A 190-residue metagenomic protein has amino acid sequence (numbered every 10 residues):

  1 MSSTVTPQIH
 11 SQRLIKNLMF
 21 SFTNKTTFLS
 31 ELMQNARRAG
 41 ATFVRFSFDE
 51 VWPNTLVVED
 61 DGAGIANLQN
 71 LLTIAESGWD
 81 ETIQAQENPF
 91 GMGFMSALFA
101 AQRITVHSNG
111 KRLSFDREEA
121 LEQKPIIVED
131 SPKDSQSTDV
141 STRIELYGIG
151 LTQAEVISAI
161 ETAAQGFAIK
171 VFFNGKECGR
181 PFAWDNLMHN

Functional and structural regions predicted by a protein language model:
M1-A41, L68-T73: Bergerat-fold GHKL ATPase/HATPase_c domain
S2-P7, R37, K124-N190: N-terminal assembly/transducer modules of large multi-domain enzymes, emphasizing dimerization/partner-binding
T23-F28, A66, M92, L151-E155: Charged, alpha-helix-enriched surfaces in structured cytosolic catalytic cores of large nucleotide-utilizing machines
T42-D49: A conserved short beta-strand within the histidine kinase catalytic ATPase domain
F43, T55, R103-T105, R112 (+1 more regions): Structural motif
D49-L56: Short beta-strand-loop-beta element adjacent to the nucleotide/active-site pocket used for signaling
D60: Acidic ATP/Mg2+-coordinating residue in the GHKL
A63-I126: Flexible ATP-lid and adjacent glycine-rich G1/G2 motifs of the Bergerat
